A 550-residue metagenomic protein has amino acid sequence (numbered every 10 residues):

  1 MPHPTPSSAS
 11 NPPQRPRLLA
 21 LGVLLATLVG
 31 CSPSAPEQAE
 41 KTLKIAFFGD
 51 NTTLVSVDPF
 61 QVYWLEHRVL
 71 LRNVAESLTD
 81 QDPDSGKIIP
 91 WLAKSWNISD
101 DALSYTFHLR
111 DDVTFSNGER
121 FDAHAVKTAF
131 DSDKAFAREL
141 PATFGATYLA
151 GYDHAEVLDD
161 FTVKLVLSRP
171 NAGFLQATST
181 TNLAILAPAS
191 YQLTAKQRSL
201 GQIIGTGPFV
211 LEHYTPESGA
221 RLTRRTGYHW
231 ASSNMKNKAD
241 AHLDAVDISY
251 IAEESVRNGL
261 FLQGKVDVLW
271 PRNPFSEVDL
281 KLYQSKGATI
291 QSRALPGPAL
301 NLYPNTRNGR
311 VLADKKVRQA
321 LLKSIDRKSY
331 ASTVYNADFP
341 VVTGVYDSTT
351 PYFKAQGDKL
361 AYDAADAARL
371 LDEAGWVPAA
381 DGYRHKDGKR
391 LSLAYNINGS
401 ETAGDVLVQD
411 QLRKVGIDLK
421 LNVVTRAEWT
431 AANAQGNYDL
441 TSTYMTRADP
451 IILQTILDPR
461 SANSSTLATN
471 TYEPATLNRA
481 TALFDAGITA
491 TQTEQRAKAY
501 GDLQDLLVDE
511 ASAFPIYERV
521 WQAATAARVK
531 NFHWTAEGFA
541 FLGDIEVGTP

Functional and structural regions predicted by a protein language model:
Q38, R72, T215-A220, L300 (+4 more regions): Detector for C-terminal structural segments
K44, D122-D131, D160-V166, G207-P208 (+6 more regions): Alpha-helical secondary-structure segments
A46-D100, D131, I204: N-terminal lobe/hinge region of extracytoplasmic solute-binding protein
F47-V69, L92-K94, E119, F174-A184 (+4 more regions): A structural "hinge/loop" feature
D82, K87, S179-D247, S255 (+2 more regions): Gly/Pro-rich hinge or "lid" segments in bacterial periplasmic/extracellular proteins
H108, T143-Y191, P208-T215, R528: Surface-exposed binding/hinge segments that line and control ligand-binding clefts or catalytic entry sites
A135-P141, E212-T223, S249-G309, Q319-A320 (+3 more regions): Extracellular/periplasmic solute-recognition and catalytic clefts
Q197-L200, Y228-D279, Q409, I417-R426: Ligand-site clamp/hinge motif
